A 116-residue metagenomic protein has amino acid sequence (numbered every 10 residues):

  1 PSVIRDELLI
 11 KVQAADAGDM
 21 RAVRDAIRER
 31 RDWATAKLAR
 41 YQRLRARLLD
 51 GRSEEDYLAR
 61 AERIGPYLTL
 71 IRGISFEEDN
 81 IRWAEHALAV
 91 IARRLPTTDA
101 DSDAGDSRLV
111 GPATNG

Functional and structural regions predicted by a protein language model:
P1-R43: Amphipathic alpha-helical dimerization/coiled-coil segments that flank or bridge DNA-binding/regulatory modules
E7, T69-R72: Amphipathic alpha-helical interaction segments
R24, R31, L38, R45 (+4 more regions): Heptad-repeat amphipathic alpha-helical coiled-coil interaction surface used for oligomerization/assembly
L44-L68: Acidic interhelical loop/turn segments
E85-D106: Long amphipathic alpha-helical coiled-coil segments
R108-G116: Long, low-complexity, intrinsically disordered segments
